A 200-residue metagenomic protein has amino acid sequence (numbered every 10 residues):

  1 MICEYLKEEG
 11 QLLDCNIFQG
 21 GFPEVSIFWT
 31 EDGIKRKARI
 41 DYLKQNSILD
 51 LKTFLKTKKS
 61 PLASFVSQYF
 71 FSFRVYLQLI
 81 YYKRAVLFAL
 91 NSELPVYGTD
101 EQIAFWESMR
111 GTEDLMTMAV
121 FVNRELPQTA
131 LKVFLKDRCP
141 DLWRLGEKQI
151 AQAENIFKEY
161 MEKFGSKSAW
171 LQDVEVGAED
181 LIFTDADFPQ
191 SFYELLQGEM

Functional and structural regions predicted by a protein language model:
M1-R39: Metal-dependent nuclease catalytic cores that hydrolyze phosphodiester bonds in DNA/RNA, characterized by
Q11-Q19, K44-L51, V86-L94: Secondary-structure boundary elements
V25-S26, L51-K52, V120-N123: Short His-Asn-centered micro-motif
G33-K37, K44-N46, D114, E125-Q128: Coil-to-beta-strand transition motifs
R36, L43, S72-Y76: Alpha-helix initiation and capping sites
A38-S64, Y82: Conserved catalytic cores of phosphodiester-cleaving nucleases, focusing on short active-site segments
P61-R74: Short histidine-centered catalytic/ligand-binding loop motif
F71-Y76, Y81-M200: Metal-dependent nuclease catalytic regions and adjoining charged, substrate-binding loops involved in nucleic-acid end
